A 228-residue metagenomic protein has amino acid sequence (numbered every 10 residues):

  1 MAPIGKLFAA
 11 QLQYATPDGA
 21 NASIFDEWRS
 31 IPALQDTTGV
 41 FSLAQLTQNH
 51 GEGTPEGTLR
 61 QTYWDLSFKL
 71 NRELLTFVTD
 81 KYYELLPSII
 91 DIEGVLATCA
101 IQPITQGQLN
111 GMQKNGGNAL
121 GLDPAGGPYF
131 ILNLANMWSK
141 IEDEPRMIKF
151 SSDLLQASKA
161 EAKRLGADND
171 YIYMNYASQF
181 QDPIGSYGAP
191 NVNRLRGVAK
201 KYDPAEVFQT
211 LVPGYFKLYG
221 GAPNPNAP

Functional and structural regions predicted by a protein language model:
M1-P228: Soluble FAD-dependent oxygen oxidases
